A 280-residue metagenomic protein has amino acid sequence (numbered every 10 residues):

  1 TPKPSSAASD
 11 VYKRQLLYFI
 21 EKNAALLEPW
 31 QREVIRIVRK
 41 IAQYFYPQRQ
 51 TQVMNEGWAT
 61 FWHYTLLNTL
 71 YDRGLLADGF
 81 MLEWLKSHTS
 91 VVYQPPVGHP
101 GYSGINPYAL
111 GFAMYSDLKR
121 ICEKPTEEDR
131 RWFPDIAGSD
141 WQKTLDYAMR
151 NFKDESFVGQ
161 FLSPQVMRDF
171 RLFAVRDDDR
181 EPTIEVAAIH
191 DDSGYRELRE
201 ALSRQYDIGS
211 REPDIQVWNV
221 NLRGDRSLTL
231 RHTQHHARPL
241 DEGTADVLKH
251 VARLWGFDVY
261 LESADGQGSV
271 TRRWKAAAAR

Functional and structural regions predicted by a protein language model:
T1-A8, Y12: Single conserved hydrophobic/aromatic residue that forms the stacking wall/gate of nucleotide- or nucleobase-binding
P4, T51, N55: Hydrophobic (often cysteine-bearing) scaffold residues that line and stabilize catalytic clefts of nucleotide/cofactor
D10-E28: Non-catalytic, conformational "gating/processing" segments within enzyme and secreted inhibitor domains
L26-A42: Active-site-adjacent bridging/hinge elements
R39-T51, P96-P100, H232: Glycine- and acidic
M54-L67: An active-site-proximal "capping" alpha-helix that borders the catalytic cofactor pocket
L70: Contiguous mid-protein beta-loop-alpha structural module that forms a pocket-lining wall or clamp of enzyme active
L75-R280: Non-catalytic terminal regions of proteins
